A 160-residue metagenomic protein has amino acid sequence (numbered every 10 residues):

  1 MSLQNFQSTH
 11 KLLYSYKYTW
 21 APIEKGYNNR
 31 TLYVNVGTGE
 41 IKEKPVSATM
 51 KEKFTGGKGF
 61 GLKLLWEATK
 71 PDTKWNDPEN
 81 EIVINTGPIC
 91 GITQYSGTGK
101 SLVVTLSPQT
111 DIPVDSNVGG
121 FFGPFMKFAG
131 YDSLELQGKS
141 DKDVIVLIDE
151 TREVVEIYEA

Functional and structural regions predicted by a protein language model:
M1-A160: Acidic carboxylate diad motif detector
